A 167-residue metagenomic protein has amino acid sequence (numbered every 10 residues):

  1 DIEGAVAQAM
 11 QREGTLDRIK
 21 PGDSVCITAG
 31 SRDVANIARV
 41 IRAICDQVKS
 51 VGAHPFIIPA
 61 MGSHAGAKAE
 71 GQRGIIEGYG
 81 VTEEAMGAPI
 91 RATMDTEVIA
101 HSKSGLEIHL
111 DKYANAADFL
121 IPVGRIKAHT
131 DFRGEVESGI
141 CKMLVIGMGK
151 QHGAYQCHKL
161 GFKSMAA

Functional and structural regions predicted by a protein language model:
D1-P21, V34-A38: An N-terminal, well-structured beta->alpha segment
S24-A35, F56-S63: Short glycine-rich or small-residue beta-strand-to-loop segments that form or flank ligand, phosphate, metal/Fe-S
A29-S31, A60-M61, A92-D95, V123-I126 (+2 more regions): Fold-independent oxyanion-binding glycine-rich loops and adjacent beta-strand/coil segments at enzyme active sites
V34-I41, G66-A67, H129-F132, M143: Short glycine/serine/threonine-rich phosphate/pyrophosphate-binding segments that cradle anionic phosphate groups
A35-P55: Histidine-anchored nucleotide/phosphate-binding helix
I58-G74: Short connector loops at secondary-structure junctions
G71-E135: An acidic, phosphate/nucleotide-engaging active-site surface
Y113-N115, P122-A167: Conserved phosphate- and dinucleotide-binding cores of soluble alpha/beta proteins, encompassing both enzyme active
